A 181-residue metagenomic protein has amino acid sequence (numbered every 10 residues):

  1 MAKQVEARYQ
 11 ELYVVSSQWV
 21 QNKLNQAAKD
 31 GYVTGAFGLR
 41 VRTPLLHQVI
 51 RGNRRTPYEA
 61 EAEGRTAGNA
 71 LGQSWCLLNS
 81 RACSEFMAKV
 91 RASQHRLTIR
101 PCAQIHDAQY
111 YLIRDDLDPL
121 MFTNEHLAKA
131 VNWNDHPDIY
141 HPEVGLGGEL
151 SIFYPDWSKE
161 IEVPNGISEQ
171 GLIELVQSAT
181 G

Functional and structural regions predicted by a protein language model:
M1-G181: Conserved catalytic core of nucleotide polymerization and phosphodiester-bond processing enzymes
